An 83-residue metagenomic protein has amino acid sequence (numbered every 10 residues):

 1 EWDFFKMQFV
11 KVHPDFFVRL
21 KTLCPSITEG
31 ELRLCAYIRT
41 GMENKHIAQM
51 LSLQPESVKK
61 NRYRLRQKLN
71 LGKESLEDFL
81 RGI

Functional and structural regions predicted by a protein language model:
W2-I83: Cytosolic nucleotide-binding catalytic cores of signal-transduction proteins
